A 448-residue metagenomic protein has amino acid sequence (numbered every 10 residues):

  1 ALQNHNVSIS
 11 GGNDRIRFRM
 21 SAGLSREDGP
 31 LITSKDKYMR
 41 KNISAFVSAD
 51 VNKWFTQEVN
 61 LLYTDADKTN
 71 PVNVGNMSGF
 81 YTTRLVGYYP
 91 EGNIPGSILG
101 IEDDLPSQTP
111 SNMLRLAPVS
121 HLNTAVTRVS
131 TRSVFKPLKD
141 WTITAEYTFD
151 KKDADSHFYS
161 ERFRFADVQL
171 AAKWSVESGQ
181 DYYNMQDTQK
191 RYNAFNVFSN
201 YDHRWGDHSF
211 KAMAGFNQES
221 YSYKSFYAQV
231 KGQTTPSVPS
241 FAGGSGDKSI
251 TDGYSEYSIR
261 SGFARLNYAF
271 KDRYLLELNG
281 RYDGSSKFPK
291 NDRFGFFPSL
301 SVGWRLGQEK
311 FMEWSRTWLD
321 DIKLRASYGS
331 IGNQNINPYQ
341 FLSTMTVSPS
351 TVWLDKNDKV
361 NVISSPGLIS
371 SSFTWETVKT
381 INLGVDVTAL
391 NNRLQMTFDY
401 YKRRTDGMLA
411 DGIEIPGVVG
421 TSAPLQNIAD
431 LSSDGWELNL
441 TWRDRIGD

Functional and structural regions predicted by a protein language model:
A1-N6, N76-M113: Acidic, glycine-rich flexible loop segments
A1-S34, N73-V74, L116, V134-K136 (+1 more regions): Residues embedded in well-ordered regular secondary structure
L31-K35, K287-K290: Short, surface-exposed loop/turn segments at secondary-structure junctions
K35-K37, N73-G75, S315-D320: Short, glycine-/polar-rich solvent-exposed loops and beta-turns at beta-strand/coil boundaries
R40-N42: N-terminal hydrophobic alpha-helical segments
F46-F55, N60-D65, D103-S160, A171-D448: Extracellular/periplasmic, surface-exposed regions of secreted and cell-surface proteins
D167-V168: Intrinsically disordered, compositionally biased low-complexity regions
